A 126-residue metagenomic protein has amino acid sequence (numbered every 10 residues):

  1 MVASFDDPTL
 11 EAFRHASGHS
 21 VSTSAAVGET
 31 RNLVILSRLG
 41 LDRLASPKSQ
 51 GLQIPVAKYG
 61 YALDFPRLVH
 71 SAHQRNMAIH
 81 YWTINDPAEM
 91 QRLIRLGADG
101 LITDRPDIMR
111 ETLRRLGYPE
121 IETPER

Functional and structural regions predicted by a protein language model:
M1-D99, T103-R126: Short loop-to-alpha-helix "cap/lid" segments that border enzyme active sites across diverse enzyme classes
